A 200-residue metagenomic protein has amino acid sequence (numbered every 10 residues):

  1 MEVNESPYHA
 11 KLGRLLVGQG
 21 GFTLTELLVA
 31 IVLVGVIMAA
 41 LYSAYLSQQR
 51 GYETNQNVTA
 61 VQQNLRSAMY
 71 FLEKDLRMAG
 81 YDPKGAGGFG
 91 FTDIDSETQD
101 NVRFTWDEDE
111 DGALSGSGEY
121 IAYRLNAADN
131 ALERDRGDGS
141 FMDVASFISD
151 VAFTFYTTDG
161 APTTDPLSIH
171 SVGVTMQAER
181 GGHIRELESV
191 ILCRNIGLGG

Functional and structural regions predicted by a protein language model:
M1-F22: N-terminal leader/signal peptides at the extreme start of proteins
E5, E108, S140-G200: Short linear sequence signals and composition-biased patches located at protein termini or domain-edge surfaces
G20-Y81: Aliphatic-rich helix starts adjacent to a transmembrane/signal segment
L27, S117-E119, S168: Exposed loop/turn and edge beta-strand positions of beta-sandwich/beta-sheet ligand-binding modules
L41, D100-V102, H170: A generic secondary-structure signal marking the coil-to-beta-strand transition
G80-A86, G160: Active-site phosphate-binding and catalytic loops of NTP-dependent enzymes
F91-G160: Type IV pilin-like appendage domain
